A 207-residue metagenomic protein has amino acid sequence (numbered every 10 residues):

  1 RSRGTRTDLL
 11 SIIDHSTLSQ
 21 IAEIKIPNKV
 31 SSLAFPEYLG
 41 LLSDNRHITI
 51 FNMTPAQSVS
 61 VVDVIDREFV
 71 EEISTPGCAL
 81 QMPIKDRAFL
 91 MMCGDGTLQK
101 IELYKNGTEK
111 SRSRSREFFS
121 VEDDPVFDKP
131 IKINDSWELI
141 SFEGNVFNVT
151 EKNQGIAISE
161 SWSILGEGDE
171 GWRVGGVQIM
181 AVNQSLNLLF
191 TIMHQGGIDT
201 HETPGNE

Functional and structural regions predicted by a protein language model:
R1, K29-L42, P76-A88, E117-S136 (+1 more regions): Beta-rich, blade/repeat-based domains predominating in secreted/periplasmic proteins but also intracellular
R1-T7, T191-E207: Short, conserved, GDST-rich strand-edge loop motifs in beta-rich repeat architectures
G4-S11, H15-S60, V64-M82: Asp-box/WD-like beta-propeller blade repeats and closely related beta-sheet repeat scaffolds
R6-D8, Q57-V59, G96, G144 (+1 more regions): Repetitive beta-architecture junctions, highlighting loop-to-beta-strand starts across blade-like repeats
H15-L18, I101-K110, N148-E160, H201-T203: Short loop/turn segments immediately following beta-strands, especially the blade-tip and inter-blade linker loops
S19-S31, D66-I73, K110-V121, A157-G171: A short beta-strand motif characteristic of beta-propeller blades
I48-T49, A88-L90, W137-E138, L189: Hydrophobic beta-strand positions that form the internal "hydrophobic ladder" of WD40/Gbeta-like beta-propeller blades
T54, D95, Y104, F142-N145 (+1 more regions): Residue-level signature of beta-propeller blades and closely related beta-rich strand-turn architectures in secreted
